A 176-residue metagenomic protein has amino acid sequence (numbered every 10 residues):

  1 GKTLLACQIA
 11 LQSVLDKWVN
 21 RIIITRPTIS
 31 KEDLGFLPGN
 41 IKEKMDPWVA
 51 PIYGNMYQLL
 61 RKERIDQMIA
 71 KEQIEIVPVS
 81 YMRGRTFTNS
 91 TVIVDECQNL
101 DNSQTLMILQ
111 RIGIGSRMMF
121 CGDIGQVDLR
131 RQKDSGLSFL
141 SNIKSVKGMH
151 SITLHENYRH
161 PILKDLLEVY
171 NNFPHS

Functional and structural regions predicted by a protein language model:
K2-V94, Q98-S176: Conserved helicase motor core of SF1/SF2 NTP-dependent helicases
